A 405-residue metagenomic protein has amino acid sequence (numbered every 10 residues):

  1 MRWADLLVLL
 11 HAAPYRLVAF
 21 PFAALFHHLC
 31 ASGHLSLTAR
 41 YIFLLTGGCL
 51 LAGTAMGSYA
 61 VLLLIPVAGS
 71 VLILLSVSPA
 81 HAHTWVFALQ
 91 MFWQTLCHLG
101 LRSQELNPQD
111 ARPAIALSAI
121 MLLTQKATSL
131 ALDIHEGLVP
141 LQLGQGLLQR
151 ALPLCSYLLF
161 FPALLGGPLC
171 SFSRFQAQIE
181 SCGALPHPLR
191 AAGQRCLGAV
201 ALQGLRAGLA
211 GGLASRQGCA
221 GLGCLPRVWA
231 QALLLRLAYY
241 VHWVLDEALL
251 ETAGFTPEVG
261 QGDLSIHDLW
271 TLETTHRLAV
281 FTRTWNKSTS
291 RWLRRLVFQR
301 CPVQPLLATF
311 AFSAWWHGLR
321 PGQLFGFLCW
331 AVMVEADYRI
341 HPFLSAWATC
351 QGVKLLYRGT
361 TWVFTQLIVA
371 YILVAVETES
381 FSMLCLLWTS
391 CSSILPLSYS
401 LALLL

Functional and structural regions predicted by a protein language model:
M1-L405: Non-catalytic, membrane-anchoring transmembrane segments at the edges
